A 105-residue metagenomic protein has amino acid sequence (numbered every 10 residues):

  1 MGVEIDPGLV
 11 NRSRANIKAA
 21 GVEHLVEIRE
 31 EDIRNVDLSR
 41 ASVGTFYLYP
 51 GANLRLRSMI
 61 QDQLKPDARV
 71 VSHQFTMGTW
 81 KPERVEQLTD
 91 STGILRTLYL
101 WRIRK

Functional and structural regions predicted by a protein language model:
M1: Conserved beta-strand positions in the Rossmann-like core of class I SAM-dependent methyltransferases
E4-L9, D32, G44, P50 (+1 more regions): A mature extracytoplasmic/lumenal domain signature
I5-R40: S-adenosyl-L-methionine
L38-R55: A short SAM/SAH-binding and catalytic strip from SAM-dependent methyltransferases
G51-K105: C-terminal substrate-binding/active-site "lid" region of AdoMet-derived donor-dependent transferases
